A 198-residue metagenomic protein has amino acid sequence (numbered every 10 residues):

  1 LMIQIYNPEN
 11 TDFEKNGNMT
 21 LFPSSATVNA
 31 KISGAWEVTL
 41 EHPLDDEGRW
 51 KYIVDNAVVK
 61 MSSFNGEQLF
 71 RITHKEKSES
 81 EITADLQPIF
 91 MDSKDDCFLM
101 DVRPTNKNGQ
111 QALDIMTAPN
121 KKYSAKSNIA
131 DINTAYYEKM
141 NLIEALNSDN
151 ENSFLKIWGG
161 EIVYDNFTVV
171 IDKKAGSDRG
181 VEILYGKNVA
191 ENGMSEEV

Functional and structural regions predicted by a protein language model:
L1-Y52, Q87-S93: Juxtamembrane "anchor/assembly" segments of surface/extracellular structural proteins
I3-I5, V38-L40, V59, I72 (+4 more regions): Hydrophobic beta-strand residues in large extracellular and virion-surface proteins
I3-T11, D45-S78, R103-A118, N152: Short, acidic/charged, Gly/Pro-enriched secondary-structure junctions
I5, E197-V198: Leucine-centric amphipathic alpha-helical interface motifs
D12-L21, V58-E67, L146-K156, A190: Short, solvent-exposed secondary-structure boundary motifs
P23, I72-H74, V189, S195: A structural signal for short, hydrophobic beta-strand segments that form beta-sheets in beta-rich/all-beta domains
T27-W36, H74-I82, V163-F167: Short, ordered beta-strand-loop transition motifs
S80-E197: Charged- and aromatic-enriched interaction segments used to assemble and dock large macromolecular complexes
